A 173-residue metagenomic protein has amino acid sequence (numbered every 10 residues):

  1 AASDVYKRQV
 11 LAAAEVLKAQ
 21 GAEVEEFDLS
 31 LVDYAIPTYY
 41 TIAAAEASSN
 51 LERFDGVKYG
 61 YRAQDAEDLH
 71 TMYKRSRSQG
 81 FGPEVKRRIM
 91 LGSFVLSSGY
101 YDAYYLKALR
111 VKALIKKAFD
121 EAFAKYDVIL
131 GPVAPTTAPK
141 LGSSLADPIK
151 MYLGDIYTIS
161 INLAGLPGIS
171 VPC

Functional and structural regions predicted by a protein language model:
A1-Y6: Short, small-residue-biased leader/transition segments that mark boundaries at the very start of proteins
L11-V24, I36, A43, R53 (+1 more regions): Glycine-rich, small-residue loops and helix-cap segments that act as flexible hinges at active-site edges
E23-L31: Short, well-structured beta-strand/strand-turn elements
S30-V32, V57, D65: Short, solvent-exposed coil/turn elements at secondary-structure transition points
E46: Cys-dependent condensing catalytic cores that perform Claisen condensation/acyl-transfer in fatty-acid/polyketide
S49: Active-site neighborhoods of enzymes that stabilize oxyanions during catalysis
